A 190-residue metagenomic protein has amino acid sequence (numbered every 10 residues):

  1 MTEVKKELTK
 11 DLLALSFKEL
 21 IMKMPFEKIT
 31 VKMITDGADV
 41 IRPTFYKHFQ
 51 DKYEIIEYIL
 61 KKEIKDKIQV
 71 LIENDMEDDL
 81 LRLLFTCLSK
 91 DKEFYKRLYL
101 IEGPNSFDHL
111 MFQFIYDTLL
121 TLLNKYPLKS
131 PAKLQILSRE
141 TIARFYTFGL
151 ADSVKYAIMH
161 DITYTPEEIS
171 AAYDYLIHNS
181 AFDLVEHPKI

Functional and structural regions predicted by a protein language model:
M1-K23, K28-M33, G37-I190: Alpha-helical bundle regulatory/interaction domains
